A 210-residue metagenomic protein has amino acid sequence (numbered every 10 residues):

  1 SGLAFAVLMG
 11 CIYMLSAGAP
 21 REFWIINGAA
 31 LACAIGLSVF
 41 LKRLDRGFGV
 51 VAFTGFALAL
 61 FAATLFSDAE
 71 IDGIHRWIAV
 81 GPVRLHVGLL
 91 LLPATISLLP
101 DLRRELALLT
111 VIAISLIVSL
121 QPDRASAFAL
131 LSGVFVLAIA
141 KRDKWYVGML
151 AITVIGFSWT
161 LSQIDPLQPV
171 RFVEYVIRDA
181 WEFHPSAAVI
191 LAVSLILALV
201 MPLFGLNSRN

Functional and structural regions predicted by a protein language model:
S1-L3, F48-G49, K144: N-terminal membrane topogenic signal
G2-A6, G73-H75, A127: Membrane-interface helix-loop junctions in multi-pass transporters/channels
M9-L108, S115-S119: Membrane-helix boundary/helix-loop-helix interface segments in multi-pass membrane proteins
A19, R43, D123, D143 (+1 more regions): Short, solvent-exposed helix-helix connector turns and helix-capping sites enriched in acidic/polar residues
T54-S67, V87-P122, F128-A140, A151-F157 (+1 more regions): Alpha-helical transmembrane segments of multi-pass inner-membrane proteins
W145-N210: Hydrophobic, glycine- and aromatic-enriched re-entrant/interface helices and adjoining loop segments
